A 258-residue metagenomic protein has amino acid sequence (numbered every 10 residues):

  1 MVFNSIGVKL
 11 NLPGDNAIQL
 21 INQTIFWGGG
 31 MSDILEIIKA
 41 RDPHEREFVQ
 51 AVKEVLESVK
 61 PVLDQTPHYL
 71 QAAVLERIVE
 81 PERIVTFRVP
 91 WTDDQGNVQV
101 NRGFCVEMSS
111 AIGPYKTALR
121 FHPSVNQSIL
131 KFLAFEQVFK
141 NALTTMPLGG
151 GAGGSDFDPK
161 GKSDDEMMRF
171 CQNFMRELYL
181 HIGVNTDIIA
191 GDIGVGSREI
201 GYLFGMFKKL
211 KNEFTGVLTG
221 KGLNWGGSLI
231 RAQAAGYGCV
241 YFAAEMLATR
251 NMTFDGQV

Functional and structural regions predicted by a protein language model:
G7, G14, G28-G29: Residue-identity detector for glycine
D42-S58, V258: Ordered core of a single globular domain
H68-N97: Structured beta-strand/loop patches that form or line metal/cofactor-binding pockets in enzymes
F87-D94, Q99-M108, G205-F207: Short beta-strand elements
N97-V138: N-terminal cap/recognition module
N141-D255: Glycine/serine-rich phosphate-binding loop and adjoining beta1-alpha1 elements at the start of nucleotide-handling
